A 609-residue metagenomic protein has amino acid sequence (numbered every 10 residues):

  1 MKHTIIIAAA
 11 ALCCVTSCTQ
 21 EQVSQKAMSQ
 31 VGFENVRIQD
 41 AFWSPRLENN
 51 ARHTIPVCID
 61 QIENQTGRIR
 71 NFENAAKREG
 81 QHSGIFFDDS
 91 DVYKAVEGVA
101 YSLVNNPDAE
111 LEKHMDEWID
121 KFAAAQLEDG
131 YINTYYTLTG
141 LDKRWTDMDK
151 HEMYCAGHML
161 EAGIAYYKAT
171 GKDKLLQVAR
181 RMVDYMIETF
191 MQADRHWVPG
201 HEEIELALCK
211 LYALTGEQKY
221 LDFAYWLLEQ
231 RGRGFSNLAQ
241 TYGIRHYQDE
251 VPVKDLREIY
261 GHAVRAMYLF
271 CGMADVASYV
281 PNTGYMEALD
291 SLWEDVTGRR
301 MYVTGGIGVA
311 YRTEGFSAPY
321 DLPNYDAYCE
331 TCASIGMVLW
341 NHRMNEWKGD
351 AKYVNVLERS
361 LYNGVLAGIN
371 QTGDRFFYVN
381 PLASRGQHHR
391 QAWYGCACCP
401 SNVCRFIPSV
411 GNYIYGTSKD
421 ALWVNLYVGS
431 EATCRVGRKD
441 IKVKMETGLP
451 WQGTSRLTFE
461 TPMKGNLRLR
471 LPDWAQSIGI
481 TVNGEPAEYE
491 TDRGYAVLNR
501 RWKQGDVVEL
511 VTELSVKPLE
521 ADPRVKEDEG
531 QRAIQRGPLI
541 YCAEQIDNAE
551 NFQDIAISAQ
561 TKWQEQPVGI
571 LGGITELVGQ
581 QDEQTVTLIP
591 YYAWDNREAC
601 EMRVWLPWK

Functional and structural regions predicted by a protein language model:
A8, L12-S24: Bacterial Sec-dependent signal peptides at the C-terminal "C-region" and cleavage site
Q20-D91, E112-Y135: Low-complexity, Ser/Thr/Pro/Gly-enriched N-terminal "stalk/linker" regions
N35, A41-P45, N49, V96-A109 (+8 more regions): Well-ordered alpha-helical scaffold segments within catalytic/enzyme domains
P56, T66-F86, N133-H151, E202-L214 (+3 more regions): Carbohydrate-binding/catalytic loop surfaces
A76, G80-F87, Y93, E97 (+3 more regions): Extended ligand-binding groove/face enriched in aromatic
W197-Y320, N324, C329-A351: Active-site neighborhood of glycoside hydrolase catalytic domains
A224, L289, N355-N363, G368-T458 (+2 more regions): C-terminal beta-rich recognition modules with glycine/proline-rich loops and embedded aromatic residues
A475-N499, P518-R524: Solvent-exposed beta-strand/loop surfaces of large extracellular or lumenal domains
